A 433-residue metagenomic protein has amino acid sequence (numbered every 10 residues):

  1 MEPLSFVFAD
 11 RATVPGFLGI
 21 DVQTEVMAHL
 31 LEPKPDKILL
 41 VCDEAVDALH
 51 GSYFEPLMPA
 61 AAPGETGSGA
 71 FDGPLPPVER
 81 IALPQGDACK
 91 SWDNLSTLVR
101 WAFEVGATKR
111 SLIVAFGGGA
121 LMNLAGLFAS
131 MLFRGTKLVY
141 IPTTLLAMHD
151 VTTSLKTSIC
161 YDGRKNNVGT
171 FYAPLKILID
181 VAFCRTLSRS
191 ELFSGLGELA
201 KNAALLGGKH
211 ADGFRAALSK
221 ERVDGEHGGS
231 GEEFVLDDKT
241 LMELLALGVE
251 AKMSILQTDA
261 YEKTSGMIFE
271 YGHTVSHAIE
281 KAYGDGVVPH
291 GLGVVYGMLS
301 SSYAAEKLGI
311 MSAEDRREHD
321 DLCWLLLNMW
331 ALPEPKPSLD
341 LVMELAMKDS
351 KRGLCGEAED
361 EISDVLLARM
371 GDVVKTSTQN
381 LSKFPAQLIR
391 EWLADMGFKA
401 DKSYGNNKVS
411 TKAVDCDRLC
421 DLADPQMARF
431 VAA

Functional and structural regions predicted by a protein language model:
M1-L112, V374-T376, A433: ATP/NTP phosphate-donor binding region
E2, G197-A200, I310-A433: C-terminal charged capping/lid subdomain of soluble metabolic enzymes
G19, L40, S91, P142 (+3 more regions): Residue-level signal for inorganic ion chemistry
P84-G86, F116-G118, Y271-G272: Glycine-rich beta-strand-to-loop/alpha-helix junction loops that act as flexible
V105-F128, L132-T143: A short, small-residue-rich loop immediately preceding and capping a beta-strand
V105-T108, M131-F133, C160-Y161, N167-Y172 (+4 more regions): Solvent-exposed alpha-helices and their adjacent loops that cap or buttress functional pockets in soluble metabolic
L127-V223: A glycine/threonine-rich phosphate-anchoring loop and its flanking beta-alpha core in nucleotide/phosphate-binding
A217, E221-L341: Active-site segments that bind and position negatively charged phosphate/pyrophosphate groups
